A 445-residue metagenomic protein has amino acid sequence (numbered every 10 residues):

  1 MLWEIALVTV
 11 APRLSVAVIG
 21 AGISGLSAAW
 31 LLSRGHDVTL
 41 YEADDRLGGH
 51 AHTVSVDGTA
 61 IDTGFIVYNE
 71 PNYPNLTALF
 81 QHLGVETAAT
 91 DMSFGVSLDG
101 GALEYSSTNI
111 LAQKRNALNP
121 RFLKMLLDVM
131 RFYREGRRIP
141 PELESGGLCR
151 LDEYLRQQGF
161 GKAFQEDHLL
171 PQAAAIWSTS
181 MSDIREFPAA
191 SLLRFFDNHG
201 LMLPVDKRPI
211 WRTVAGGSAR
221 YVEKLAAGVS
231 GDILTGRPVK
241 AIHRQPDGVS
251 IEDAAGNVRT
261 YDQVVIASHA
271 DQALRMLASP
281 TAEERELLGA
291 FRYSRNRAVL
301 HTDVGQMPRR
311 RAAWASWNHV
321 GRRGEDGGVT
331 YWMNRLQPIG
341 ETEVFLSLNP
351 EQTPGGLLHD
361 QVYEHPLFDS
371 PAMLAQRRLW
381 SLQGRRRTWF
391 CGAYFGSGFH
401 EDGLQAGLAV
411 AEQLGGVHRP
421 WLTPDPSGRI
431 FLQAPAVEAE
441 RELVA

Functional and structural regions predicted by a protein language model:
M1-V16, G35, A375: Extreme N-terminal leader/targeting segments of oxidoreductases
L2, T9, K240-P366: Mid-domain catalytic core of redox enzymes that form a hydrophobic substrate pocket/lid adjacent to a catalytic redox
L14-L40: N-terminal Rossmann-like FAD-binding beta1-loop-alpha1 element of flavoenzymes
S33-S55: Glycine-rich FAD pyrophosphate-binding loop
V54-T77: N-terminal glycine-rich dinucleotide-binding loop that anchors FAD/FMN and/or NAD(P) in oxidoreductases
E70-R194: Mobile amphipathic helical/loop "lid" adjacent to a hydrophobic cofactor/ligand pocket
T108-N109, E325-A445: Conserved flavin/dinucleotide-binding core of flavoenzymes
F195-S250: Helical element adjacent to the flavin cofactor pocket in flavoenzyme catalytic cores
